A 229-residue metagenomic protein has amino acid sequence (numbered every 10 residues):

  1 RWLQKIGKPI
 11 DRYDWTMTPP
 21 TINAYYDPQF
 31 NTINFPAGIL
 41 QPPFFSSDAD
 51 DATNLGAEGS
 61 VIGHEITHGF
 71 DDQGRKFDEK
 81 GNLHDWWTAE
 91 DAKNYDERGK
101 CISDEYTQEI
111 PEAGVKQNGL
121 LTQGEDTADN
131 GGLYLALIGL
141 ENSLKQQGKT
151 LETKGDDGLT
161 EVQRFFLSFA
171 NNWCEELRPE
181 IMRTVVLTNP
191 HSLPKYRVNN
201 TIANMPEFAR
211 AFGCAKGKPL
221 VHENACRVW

Functional and structural regions predicted by a protein language model:
R1-W229: Intrinsically disordered, low-complexity linker/terminal regions across diverse proteins
